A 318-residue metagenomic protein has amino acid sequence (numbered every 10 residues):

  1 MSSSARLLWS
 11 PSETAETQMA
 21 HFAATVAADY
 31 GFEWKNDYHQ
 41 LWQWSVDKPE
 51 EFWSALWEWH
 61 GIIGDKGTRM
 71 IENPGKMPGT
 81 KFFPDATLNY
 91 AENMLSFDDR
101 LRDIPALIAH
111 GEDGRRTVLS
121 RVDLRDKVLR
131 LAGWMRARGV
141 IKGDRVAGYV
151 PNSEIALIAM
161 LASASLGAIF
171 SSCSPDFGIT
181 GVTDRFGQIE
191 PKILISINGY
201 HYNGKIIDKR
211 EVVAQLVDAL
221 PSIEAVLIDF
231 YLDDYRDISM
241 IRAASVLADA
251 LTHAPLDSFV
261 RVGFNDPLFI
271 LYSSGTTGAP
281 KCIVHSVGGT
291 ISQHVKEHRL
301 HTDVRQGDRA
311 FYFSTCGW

Functional and structural regions predicted by a protein language model:
H39-W44, A91, D103, L107-L161 (+4 more regions): Conserved AMP-binding/adenylate-forming core of the ANL superfamily
S54-T68, P84-I108: A short N-terminal helical cap/helix-turn-helix that marks the beginning of AMP-binding/adenylate-forming
N93-S96, R136, E154-S174, G181-T183 (+3 more regions): Hydrophobic alpha-helical segments in the ANL/AMP-binding
D103-P105, L227-I228, S239-Y272, A279 (+3 more regions): Conserved pre-ATP/AMP-binding loop-to-beta segment of ANL
D113-G114, I270-C282, H298: Conserved adenylation A10 loop of the ANL superfamily
L124, V146, S163, P267 (+2 more regions): Conserved S/T- and glycine-rich ATP-binding loop of Class I adenylate-forming
D144, G148, G289, T302-W318: Conserved AMP-binding loop of ANL adenylate-forming enzymes
S165-A248: Structural core segment of the AMP-binding/adenylate-forming
